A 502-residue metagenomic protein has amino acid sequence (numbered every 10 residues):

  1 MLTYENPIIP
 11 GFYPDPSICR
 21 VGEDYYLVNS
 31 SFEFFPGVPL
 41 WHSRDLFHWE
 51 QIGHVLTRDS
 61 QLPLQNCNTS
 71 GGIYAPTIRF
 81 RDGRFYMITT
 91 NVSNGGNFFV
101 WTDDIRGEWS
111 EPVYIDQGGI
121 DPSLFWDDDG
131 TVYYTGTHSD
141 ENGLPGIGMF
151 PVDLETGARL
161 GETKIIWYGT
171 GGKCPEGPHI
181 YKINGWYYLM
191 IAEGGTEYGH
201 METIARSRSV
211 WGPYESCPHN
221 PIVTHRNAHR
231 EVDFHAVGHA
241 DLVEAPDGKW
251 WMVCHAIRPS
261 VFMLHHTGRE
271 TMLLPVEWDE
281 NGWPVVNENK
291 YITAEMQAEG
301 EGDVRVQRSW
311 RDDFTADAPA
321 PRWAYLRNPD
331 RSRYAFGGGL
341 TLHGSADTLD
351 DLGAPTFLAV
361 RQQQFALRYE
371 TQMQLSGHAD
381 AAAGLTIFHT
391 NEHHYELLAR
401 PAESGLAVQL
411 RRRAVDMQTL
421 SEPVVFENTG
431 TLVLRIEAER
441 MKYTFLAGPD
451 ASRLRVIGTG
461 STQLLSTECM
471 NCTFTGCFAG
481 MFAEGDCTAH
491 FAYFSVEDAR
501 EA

Functional and structural regions predicted by a protein language model:
M1-A502: Carbohydrate-active catalytic/glycan-binding domains of CAZyme proteins, especially the secreted or lumenal ectodomains
